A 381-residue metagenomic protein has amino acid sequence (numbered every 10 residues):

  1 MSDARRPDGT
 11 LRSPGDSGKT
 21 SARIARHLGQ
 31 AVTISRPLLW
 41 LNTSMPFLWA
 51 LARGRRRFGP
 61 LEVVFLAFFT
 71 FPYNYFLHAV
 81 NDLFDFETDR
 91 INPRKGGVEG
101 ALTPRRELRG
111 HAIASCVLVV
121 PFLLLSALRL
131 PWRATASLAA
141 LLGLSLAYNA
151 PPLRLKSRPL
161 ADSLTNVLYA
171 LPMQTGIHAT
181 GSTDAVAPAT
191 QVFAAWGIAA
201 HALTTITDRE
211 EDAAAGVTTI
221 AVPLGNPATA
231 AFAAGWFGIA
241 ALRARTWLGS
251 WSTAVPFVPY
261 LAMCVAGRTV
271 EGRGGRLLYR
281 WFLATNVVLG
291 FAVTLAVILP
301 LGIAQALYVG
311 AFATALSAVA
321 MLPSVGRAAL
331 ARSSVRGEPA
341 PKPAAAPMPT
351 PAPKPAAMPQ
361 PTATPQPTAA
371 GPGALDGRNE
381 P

Functional and structural regions predicted by a protein language model:
S2-P351, T362, T368-P381: Multi-pass alpha-helical membrane architecture of UbiA-family and related isoprenoid/lipid prenyltransferases
